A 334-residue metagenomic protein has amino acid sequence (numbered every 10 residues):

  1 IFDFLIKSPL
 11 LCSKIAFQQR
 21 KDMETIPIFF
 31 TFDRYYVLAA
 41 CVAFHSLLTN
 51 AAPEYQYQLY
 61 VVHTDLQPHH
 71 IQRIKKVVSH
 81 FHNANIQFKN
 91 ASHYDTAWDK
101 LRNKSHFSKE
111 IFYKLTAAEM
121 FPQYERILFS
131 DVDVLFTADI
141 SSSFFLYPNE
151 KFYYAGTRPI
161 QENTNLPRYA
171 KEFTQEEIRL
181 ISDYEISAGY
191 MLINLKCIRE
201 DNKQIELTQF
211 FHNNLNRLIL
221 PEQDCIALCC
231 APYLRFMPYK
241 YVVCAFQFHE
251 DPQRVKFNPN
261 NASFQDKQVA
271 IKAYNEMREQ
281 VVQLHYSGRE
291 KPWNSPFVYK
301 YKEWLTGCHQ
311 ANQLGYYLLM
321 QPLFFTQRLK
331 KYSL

Functional and structural regions predicted by a protein language model:
F17-V42: N-proximal low-complexity "stem/linker" segments adjacent to membrane-targeting elements
E24-I26, F32, A188, I193-L334: A glycosyltransferase accessory/donor-loop signature
S46-E54: Short, acidic, metal-binding catalytic loop of nucleotide-sugar glycosyltransferases
Q58, V62-K89, H93: Acidic donor-binding segment of Leloir-type glycosyltransferases
S79-E119: Active-site-proximal specificity loops/subdomain of glycosyltransferases
I127: Short aromatic/hydrophobic "clamp" motif used to bind/position activated sugar donors
D131-L135: The conserved acidic donor/metal-binding loop of glycosyltransferases
F136-R168: Conserved donor-nucleotide/metal-binding helix-loop-beta segment in metal-dependent transferases, i.e., the alpha-helix
